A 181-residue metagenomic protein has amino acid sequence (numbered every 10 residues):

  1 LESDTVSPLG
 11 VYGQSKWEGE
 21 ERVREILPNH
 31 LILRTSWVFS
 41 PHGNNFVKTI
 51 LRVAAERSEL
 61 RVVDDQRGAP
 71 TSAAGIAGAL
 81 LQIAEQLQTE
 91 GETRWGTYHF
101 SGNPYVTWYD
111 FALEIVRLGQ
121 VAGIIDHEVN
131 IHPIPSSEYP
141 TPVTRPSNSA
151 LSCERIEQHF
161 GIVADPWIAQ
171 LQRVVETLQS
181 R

Functional and structural regions predicted by a protein language model:
L1-V6, S137-P140: Short glycine/proline- and charge-enriched loop/turn segments that cap or connect secondary-structure elements
S3, G10, G68-T71, V106 (+2 more regions): Residue-level signal for the nucleotide or nucleotide-sugar donor/cofactor binding architecture
S7-L31: Active-site Tyr-X1-5-Lys
R22-G68, A74-Q82: NAD(P)-dependent short-chain dehydrogenase/reductase
F46-V47, A73, A77, W108-A112 (+2 more regions): A general structural signal for well-ordered alpha-helical segments in protein cores
A79, Q86-T141: Mid/C-terminal beta-alpha module of Rossmann-like enzyme folds, strongest in SDR-family dehydrogenases/epimerases
L80-A84, I115, L171-L178: Hydrophobic "lid"/C-terminal helical patch of Rossmann-like NAD(P)-dependent dehydrogenase/epimerase domains
E157, D165-R181: Amphipathic terminal alpha-helices
